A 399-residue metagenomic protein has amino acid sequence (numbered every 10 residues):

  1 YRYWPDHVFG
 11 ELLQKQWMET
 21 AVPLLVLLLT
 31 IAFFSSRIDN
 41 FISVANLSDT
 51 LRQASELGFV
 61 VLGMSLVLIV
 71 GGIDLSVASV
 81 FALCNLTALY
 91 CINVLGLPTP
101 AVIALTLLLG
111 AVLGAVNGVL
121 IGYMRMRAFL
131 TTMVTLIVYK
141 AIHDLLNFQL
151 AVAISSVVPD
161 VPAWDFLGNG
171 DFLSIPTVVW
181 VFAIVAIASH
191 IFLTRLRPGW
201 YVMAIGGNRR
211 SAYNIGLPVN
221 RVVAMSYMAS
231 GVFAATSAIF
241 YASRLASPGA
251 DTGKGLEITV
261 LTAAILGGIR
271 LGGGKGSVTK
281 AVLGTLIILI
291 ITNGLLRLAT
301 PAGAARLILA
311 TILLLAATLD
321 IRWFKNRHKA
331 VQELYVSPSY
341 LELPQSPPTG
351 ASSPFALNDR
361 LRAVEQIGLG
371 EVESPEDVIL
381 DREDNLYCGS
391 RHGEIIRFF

Functional and structural regions predicted by a protein language model:
Y1-L28, A32, N214, P218-R221 (+1 more regions): Cytosolic-side transmembrane-helix boundaries in multi-pass membrane proteins
T30-L95, V119-M126, A264, G268-V278 (+1 more regions): Single transmembrane alpha-helix segments in multi-pass membrane proteins
R37-D49, Q53, H143-Q149, D171 (+2 more regions): Inter-helical junctions in multi-pass inner-membrane proteins, predominant in energy-converting antiporter-like
G96-L136, L283-G284, I288: Alpha-helical transmembrane segments within multi-pass membrane transporters and channels
L97-P98, V102, V112-N117, D171-P248: Helix-loop-helix "hairpin" substructures at the membrane interface of multi-pass membrane proteins
A128-R195, V222, R244-A250: Transmembrane helix-bundle core of multi-pass membrane transporters and related energy-transducing complexes
F233-A234, R244-L307: Transmembrane alpha-helical segments in multi-pass inner-membrane proteins
G370-R382: Beta-rich, blade/repeat-based domains predominating in secreted/periplasmic proteins but also intracellular
